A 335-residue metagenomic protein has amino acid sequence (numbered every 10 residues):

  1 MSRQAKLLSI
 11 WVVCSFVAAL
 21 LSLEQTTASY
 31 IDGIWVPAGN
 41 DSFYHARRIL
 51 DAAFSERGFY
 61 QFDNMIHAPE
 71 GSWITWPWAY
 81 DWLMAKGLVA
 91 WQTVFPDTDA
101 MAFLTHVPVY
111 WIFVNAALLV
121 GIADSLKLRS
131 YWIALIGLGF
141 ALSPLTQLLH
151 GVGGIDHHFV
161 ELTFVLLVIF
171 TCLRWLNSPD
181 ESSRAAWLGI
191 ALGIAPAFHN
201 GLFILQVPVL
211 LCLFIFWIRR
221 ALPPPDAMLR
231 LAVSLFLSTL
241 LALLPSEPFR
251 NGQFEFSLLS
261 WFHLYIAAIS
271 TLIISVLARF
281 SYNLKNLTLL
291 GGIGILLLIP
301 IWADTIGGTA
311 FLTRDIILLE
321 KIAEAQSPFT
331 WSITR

Functional and structural regions predicted by a protein language model:
M1-S29, A134, V276-G294: Start-transfer (signal-anchor) and selected internal transmembrane alpha helices of multi-pass inner/ER membrane
R3, M65, W73, T93 (+7 more regions): Membrane-helix interfacial "entry" motifs
I10, N177-P179, L222: Conserved acidic
C14-S22, V107-L126, Y131-L176, E181-W217 (+1 more regions): Membrane-embedded helix bundles of polyisoprenyl
F16-V114, S143, D156-F159, T163: Membrane-interface coil-to-helix junctions
A46, Y80, W132-L135, D315-I316: Alpha-helix initiation and N-capping motif
A90, L126, A221: Change "in soluble alpha/beta enzymes" to "in soluble alpha/beta proteins
E161, A186, A191-R335: Transmembrane catalytic cores of multi-pass membrane glycosyltransferases and polysaccharide-assembly enzymes
